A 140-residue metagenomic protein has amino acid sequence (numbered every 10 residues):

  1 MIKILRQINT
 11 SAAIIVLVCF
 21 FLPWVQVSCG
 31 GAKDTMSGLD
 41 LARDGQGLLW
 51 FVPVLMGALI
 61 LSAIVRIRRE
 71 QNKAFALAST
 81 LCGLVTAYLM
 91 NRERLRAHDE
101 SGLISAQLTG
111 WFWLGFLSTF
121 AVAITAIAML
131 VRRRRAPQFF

Functional and structural regions predicted by a protein language model:
M1-F140: Compact integral membrane and secretory-pathway proteins
